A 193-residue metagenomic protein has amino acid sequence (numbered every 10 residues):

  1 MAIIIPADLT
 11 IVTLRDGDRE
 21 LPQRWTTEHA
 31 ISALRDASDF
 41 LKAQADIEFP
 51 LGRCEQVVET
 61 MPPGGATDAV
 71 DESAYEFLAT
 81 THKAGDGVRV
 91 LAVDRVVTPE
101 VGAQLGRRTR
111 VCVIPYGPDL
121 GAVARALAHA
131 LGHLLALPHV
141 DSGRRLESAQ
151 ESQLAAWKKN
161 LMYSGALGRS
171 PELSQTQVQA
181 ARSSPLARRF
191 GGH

Functional and structural regions predicted by a protein language model:
M1-G87, D94-V97, A187-G191: Propeptide-to-catalytic entry region of secreted or membrane-anchored zinc metalloproteases
I3, A84, R108, L154-A156: A short, structural micro-pattern
P6-T10, R89, V111-V113, N160-L161: Generic structural signal for residues positioned in beta-strands
D18, R53, G65-A66, A103 (+4 more regions): Intrinsically disordered, low-complexity regions
E20-I31, A66-A69, G102-C112, S170-S183: Short, polar loop/linker segments at the starts of domains and inter-domain junctions
Y75-S142: Active-site-proximal segment of zinc-dependent metalloprotease catalytic domains
G117-H193: The catalytic-center signature of Zn2+-dependent metalloproteases
